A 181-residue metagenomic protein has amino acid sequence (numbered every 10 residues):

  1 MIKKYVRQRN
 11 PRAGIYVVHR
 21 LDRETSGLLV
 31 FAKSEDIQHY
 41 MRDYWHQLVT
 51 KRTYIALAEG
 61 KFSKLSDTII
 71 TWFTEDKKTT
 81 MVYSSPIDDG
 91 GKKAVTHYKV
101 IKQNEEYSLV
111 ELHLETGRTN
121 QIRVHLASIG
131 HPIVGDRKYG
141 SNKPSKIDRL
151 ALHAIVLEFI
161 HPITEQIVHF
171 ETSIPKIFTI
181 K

Functional and structural regions predicted by a protein language model:
M1-T79, K92, A151, I177-I180: RNA pseudouridine synthases
R20-L21, K61, I101-Q103, D136: Residue-level recognition of beta-strand microenvironments
Y54, S108-V110, H153-I155: Short beta-strand micro-motifs in enzyme catalytic cores
A58, H97-V100, I133: Conserved hydrophobic positions within beta-strands
E59, L112-E115: A structural micro-motif recognizing beta-strand termini and the immediately following turn/loop segments
D76-K78, P86-K102: Non-catalytic RNA-recognition surface used by pseudouridine synthases
D89-K92, K102-E105, E115, T119-K181: Pseudouridine synthases involved in rRNA/tRNA modification
